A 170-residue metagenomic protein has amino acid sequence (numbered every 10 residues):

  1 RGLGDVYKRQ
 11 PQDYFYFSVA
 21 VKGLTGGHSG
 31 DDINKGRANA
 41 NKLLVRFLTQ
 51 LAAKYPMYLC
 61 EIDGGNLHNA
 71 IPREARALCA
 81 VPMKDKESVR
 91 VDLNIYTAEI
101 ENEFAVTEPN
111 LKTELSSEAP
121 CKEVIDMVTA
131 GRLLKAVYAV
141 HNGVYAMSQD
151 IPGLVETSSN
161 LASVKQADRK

Functional and structural regions predicted by a protein language model:
G2-Y7: Short, small-residue-biased leader/transition segments that mark boundaries at the very start of proteins
P11-D32: Residues forming anionic-ligand binding surfaces in small-molecule and nucleic-acid pockets of primarily soluble enzymes
P11-Q12, I33-D63, P82-S158: Acidic-enriched catalytic cores of C-N bond-cleaving enzymes acting on peptides and small amides
F17-V19, A77, T113, K170: Hydrophobic residues positioned within well-ordered beta-strands of beta-sheet architectures
V21, C79-M83: Short beta-strand-to-loop capping motifs
G27-G30, L59, D63-P72: A structural signal for small-residue-enriched, beta-sheet-centric alpha/beta enzyme cores and oligomeric scaffold folds
A70-A75, R169: A short, glycine/Asx- and small/polar-enriched loop/turn that sits immediately N-terminal to a beta-strand
L154-K170: Substrate-recognition/cap regions that form aromatic- and gly/pro-loop-enriched pockets for small-molecule ligands
